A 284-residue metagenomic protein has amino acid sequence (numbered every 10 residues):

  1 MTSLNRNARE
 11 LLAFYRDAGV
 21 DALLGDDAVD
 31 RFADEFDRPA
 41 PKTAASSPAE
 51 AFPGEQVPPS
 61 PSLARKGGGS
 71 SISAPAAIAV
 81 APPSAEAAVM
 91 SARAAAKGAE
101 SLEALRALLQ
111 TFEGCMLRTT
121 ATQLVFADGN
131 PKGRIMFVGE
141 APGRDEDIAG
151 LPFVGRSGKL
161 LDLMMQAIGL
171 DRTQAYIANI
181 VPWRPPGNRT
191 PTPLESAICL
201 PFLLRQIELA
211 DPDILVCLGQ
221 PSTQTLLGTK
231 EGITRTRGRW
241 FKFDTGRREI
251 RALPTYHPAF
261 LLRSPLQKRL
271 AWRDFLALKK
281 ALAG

Functional and structural regions predicted by a protein language model:
M1-D17, A22-G25: Non-catalytic accessory regions outside enzyme or core folds
R6, D21-A22, D26, D30-R31 (+2 more regions): A polyanion-binding, active-site-adjacent surface
